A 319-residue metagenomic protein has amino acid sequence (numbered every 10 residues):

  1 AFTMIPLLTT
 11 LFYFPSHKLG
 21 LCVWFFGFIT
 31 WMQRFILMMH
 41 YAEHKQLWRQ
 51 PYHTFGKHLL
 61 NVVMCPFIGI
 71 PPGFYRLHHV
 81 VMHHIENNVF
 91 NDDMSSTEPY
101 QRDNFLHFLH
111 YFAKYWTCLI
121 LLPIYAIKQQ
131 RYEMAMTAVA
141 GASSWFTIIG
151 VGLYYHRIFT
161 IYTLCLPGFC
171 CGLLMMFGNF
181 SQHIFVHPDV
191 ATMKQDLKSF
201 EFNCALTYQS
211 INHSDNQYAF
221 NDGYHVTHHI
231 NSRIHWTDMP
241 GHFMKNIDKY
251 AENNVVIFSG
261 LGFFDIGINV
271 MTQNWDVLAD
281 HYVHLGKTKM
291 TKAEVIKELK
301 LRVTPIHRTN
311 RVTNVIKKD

Functional and structural regions predicted by a protein language model:
A1-M38, A42-I161, T237-D319: Non-catalytic, topology-defining segments of multipass membrane proteins
F26, M38-M39, M82, F169 (+4 more regions): Alpha-helical architecture
I29-E43, P71-Y75, L164-T192: Transmembrane alpha-helical segments that form the membrane-embedded catalytic/substrate-channel core of multi-pass
I149-Y155, G168-C170, I230: Conserved catalytic-core segments centered on acid/base and nucleophilic motifs
L174-M175, H183, H187, S232 (+2 more regions): Short, well-ordered loop/turn and helix-capping segments at boundaries between secondary-structure elements and domains
V186-A219: Flexible internal linker/loop segments at domain or repeat junctions
N216-G241, D248: C-terminal transmembrane module of eukaryotic multi-pass membrane proteins
